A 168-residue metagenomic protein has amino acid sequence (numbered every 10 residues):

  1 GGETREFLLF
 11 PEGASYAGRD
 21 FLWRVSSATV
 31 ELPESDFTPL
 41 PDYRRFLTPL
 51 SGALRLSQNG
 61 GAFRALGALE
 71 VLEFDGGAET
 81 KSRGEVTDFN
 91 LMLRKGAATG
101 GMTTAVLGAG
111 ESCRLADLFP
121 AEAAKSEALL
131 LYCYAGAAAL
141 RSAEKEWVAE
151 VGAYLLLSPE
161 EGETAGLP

Functional and structural regions predicted by a protein language model:
G1-F7: Short, extreme N-terminal leader segments that mark the start of a protein/domain
E3, F21-S26, L50, A68-E70 (+1 more regions): A generic structural signal for short beta-strands and their flanking turns/coil linkers
R5, R45, L54, E70 (+3 more regions): Generic beta-strand structural signal
F7-S15, L22-P41, F63-A78, K95-K125: Conserved short histidine dyad/triad with adjacent acidic residue
T38-L40, L47-T48, R55-S57, R64-A65 (+1 more regions): Short, charge-rich binding segments
D42-N59, D117-A143: Glycine- and acidic-residue-biased ligand/ion/polar-headgroup-sensing regions
Q58-A78, L107-L118, A139-P168: Short acidic-glycine-tyrosine-enriched beta hairpin
G84-G101, Y154, P168: A short hydrophobic beta-strand segment most commonly corresponding to one strand of the jelly-roll/cupin
